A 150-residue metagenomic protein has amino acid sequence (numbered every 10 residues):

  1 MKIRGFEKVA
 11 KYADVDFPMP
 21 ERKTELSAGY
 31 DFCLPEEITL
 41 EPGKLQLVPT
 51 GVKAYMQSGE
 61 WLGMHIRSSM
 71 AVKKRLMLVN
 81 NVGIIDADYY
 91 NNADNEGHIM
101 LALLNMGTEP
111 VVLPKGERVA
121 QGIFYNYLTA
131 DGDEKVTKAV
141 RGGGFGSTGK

Functional and structural regions predicted by a protein language model:
M1-K150: DUTPase catalytic domain/fold
